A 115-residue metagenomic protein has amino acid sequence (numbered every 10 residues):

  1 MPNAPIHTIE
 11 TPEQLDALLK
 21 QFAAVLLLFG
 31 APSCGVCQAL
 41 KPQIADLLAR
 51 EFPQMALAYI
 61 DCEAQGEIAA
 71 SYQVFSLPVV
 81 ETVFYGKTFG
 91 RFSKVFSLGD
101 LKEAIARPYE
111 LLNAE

Functional and structural regions predicted by a protein language model:
M1-V25, E103-E115: N-terminal leader/targeting and pre-domain segments
I6-E10, F29, K41, L48 (+1 more regions): Thiol-based oxidoreductase modules, predominantly thioredoxin-like and allied folds used for disulfide exchange
E13-L15, A64-I68, D100: Short acidic active-site motifs
E13-L47: Local sequence-structure signature of Cys/Sec-based thiol-disulfide redox active-site neighborhoods
A24, Q54-M55, L77: Structural motif
P32-G35, G66, K87-G90: Glycine-centered loop/turn positions within well-structured domains that cap or flank conserved ligand/cofactor-binding
S71-F75: A short glycine-leucine-enriched loop at secondary-structure breakpoints that most characteristically corresponds
S76, E81-E115: Non-catalytic, surface beta->alpha helical segment in thiol-disulfide oxidoreductase systems
